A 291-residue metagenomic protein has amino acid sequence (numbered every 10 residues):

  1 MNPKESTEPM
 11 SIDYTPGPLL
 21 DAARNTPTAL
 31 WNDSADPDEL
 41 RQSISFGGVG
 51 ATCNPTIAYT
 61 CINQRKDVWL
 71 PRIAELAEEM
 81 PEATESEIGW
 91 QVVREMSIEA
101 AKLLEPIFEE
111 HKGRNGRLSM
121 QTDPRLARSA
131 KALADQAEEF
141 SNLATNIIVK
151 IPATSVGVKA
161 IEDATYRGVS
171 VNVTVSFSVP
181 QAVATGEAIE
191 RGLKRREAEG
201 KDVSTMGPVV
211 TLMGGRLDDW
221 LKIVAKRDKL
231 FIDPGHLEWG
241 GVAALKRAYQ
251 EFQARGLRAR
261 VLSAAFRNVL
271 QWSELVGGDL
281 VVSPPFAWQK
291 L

Functional and structural regions predicted by a protein language model:
N2, A22-N25, S141-I147, D163-V171 (+1 more regions): Short, surface-exposed connector motifs at secondary-structure boundaries
N2-D38: N- or domain-start disorder-to-order transition segments that initiate the globular core
N2-P3, C61, A83-G89, T122 (+4 more regions): Domain-level signal for soluble alpha/beta catalytic cores
P3-S6, G48, I57-T60, R65-I161: Active-site beta->alpha loop and helix N-cap motifs at the rims of alpha/beta catalytic domains
T28-S34, V49-C53, G116-T122, I147-I151 (+4 more regions): Hydrophobic faces of well-ordered beta-strands that scaffold small-molecule active sites in alpha/beta enzyme cores
R41, E138, E162, L270-S273: Alpha-helical segments flanking ligand/cofactor-binding loops in enzyme cores
S119-G200, P208, K222-K226: Helix-rich catalytic cores of soluble enzyme domains
S170-L291: Catalytic alpha/beta core domains of metabolic enzymes, predominantly
